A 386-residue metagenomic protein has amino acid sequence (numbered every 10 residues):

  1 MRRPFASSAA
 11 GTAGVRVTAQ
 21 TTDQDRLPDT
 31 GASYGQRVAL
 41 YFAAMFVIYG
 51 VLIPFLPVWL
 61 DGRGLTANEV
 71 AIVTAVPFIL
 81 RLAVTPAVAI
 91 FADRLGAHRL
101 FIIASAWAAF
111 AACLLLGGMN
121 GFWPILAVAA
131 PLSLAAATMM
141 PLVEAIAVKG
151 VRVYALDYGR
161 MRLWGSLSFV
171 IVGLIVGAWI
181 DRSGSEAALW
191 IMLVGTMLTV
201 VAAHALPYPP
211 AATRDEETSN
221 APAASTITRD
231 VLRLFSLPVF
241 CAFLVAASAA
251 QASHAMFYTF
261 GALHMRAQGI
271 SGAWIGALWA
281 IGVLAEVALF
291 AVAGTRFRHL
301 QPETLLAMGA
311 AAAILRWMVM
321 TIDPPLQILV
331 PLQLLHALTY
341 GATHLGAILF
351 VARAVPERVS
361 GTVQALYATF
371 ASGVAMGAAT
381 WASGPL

Functional and structural regions predicted by a protein language model:
T21-S33, P207-A246: Juxtamembrane intracellular "pre-TM" segments in multi-pass secondary transporters
D25-F78, V239-L278, H344: Helix-loop boundary and gating motifs at the non-cytosolic
A43, A112-L116, F122-P141, I146 (+2 more regions): Hydrophobic core of transmembrane alpha-helices in multi-pass small-molecule transporters, especially MFS/SLC-type
A67-N68, R152-W164, G272-A273, V355-A368: Loop-to-transmembrane helix entry/capping segments in MFS-fold secondary transporters and related SLC/MFSD carriers
A83-A97, I180-D181, A288-P302: Helix-to-loop junctions at the C-terminal end of transmembrane segments in multipass secondary transporters
L100-L114, T304-V319: Structural signature of the two symmetry-related core transmembrane helices
A137-R152, A342-P356: Intracellular juxtamembrane helix-capping segments at the cytosolic ends of symmetry-related transmembrane helices
A187-A205: Symmetry-related core transmembrane helices of the 12-TM Major Facilitator Superfamily/SLC fold
